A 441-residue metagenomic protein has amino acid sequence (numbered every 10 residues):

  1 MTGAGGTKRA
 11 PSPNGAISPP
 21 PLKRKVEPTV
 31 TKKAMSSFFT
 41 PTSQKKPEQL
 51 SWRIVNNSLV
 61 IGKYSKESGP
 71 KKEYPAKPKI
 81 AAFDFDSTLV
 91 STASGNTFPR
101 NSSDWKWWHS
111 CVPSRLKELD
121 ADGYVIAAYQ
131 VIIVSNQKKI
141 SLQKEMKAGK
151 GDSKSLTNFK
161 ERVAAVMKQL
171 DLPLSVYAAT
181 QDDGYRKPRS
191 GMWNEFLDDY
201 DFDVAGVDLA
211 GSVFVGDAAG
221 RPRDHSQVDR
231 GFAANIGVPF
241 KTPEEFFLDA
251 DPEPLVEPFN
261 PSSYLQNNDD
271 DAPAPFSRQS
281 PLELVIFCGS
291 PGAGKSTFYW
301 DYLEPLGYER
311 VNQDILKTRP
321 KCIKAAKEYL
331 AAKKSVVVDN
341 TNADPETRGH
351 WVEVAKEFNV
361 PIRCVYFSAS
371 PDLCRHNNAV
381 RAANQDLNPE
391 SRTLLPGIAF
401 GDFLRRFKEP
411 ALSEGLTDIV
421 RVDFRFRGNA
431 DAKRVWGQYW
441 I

Functional and structural regions predicted by a protein language model:
M1-F85, S91-N101, Q227-V228, F246-L284: Non-catalytic pre-domain segments flanking phosphatase-related domains
F98-I132, Q143-A164, R186-S190: Short, acidic loop-to-helix structural element flanking the phosphoryl-transfer center in phosphate-processing enzymes
S175, D182-F246, D251-S263, N267 (+2 more regions): Conserved GTP-binding G-domain of TRAFAC-class P-loop NTPases and closely related GTPase folds
P291: The conserved Walker
G294-K295: Conserved glycine(s) of the Walker
F298-W300: Post-Walker A alpha-helix
L306-R363: Conserved nucleotide-sensing/catalytic segment adjacent to the nucleotide-binding pocket in NTP-handling enzymes
F358-N378: Conserved phosphate-donor/acceptor-positioning beta-strand/loop module used by diverse small-molecule
